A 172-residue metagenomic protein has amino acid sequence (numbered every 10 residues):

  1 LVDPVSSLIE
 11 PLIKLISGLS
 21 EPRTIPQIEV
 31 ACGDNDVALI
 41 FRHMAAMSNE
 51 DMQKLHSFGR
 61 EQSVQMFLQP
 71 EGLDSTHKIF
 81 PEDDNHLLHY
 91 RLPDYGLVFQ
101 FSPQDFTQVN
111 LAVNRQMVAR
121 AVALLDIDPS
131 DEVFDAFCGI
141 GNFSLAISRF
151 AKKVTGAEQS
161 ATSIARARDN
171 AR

Functional and structural regions predicted by a protein language model:
V2-T24, G33, A45-M66: Internal alpha/beta scaffold segment
D3, R42, Q108: Charge-dense, low-complexity intrinsically disordered segments
I25-I28, D131: Residue-level recognition of the N-termini of beta-strands and the immediately preceding loop/turn
I28-V30, Y90: A structural signal for short hydrophobic beta-strand segments in well-ordered beta-sheet cores
V30-A31, D36-M44: Carbohydrate-binding surface patches
A46-R172: Rossmann-like S-adenosyl-L-methionine
